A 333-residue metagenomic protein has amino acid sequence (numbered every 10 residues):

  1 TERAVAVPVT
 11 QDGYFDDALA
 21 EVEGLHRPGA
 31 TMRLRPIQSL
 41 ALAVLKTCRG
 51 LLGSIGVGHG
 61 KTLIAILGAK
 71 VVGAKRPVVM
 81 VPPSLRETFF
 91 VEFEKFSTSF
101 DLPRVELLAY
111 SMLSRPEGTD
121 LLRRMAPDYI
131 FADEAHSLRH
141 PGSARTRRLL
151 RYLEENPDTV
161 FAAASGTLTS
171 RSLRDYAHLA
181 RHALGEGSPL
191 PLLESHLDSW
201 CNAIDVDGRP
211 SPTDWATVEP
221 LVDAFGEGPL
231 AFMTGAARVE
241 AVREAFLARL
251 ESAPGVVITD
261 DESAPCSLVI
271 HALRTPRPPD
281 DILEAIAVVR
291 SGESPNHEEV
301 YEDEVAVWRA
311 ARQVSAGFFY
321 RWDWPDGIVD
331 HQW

Functional and structural regions predicted by a protein language model:
T1-Q11: Interdomain "pre-motor" coupling segment immediately N-terminal to P-loop NTPase/helicase cores
T10-L52: Conserved pre-motif I regulatory segment
Q38, A43, C48, D101-R123: Conserved helicase/translocase P-loop NTPase motor core
C48-G68: Walker A/P-loop
T62-K95, L168-D175: Conserved Walker A/P-loop ATP-binding site and its immediately adjacent core in helicase/helicase-like ATPase domains
S84-V105, A183-G187: Conserved helix-turn-beta segment of the N-terminal RecA-like "Helicase ATP-binding" lobe in SF1/SF2 helicases
L107-L113, T119-A126, R139-G166, R171 (+1 more regions): Inter-lobe coupling linker of SF2 helicases/translocases
D133-E134: Walker B catalytic acidic pair
